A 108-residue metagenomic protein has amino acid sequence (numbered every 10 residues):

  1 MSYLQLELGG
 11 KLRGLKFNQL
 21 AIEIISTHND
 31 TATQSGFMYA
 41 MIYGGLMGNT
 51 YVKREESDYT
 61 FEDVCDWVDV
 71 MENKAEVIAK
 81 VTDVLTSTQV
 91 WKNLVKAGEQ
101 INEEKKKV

Functional and structural regions predicted by a protein language model:
M1-L8, L12, L20-S35, K53-V108: Charged interaction scaffolds used for protein-protein
A40-G44, G48: Short, residue-level hotspots on alpha-helical faces of the histone-fold and other alpha-helical interaction modules
